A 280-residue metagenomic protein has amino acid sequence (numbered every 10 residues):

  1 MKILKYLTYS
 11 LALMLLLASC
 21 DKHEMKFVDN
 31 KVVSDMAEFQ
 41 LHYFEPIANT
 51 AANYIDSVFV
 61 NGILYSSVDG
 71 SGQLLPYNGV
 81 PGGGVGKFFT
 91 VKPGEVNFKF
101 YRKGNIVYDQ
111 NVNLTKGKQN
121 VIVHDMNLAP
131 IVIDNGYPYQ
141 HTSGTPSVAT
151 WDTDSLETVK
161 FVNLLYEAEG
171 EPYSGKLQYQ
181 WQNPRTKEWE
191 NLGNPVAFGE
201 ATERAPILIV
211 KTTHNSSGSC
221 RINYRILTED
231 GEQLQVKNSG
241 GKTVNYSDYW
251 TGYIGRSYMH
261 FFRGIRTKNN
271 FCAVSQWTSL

Functional and structural regions predicted by a protein language model:
M1-T8: Bacterial N-terminal signal peptides that target proteins for export
A12-E45, T278-L280: Bacterial Sec-dependent N-terminal signal peptides
K22, K103-Y137, E229-F271: Structured interaction patches on ligand/partner-binding surfaces of diverse proteins
V32-S34, V91-P93, L114, D152-D154 (+1 more regions): Surface-exposed coil/turn segments at beta-strand junctions on protein surfaces, enriched
F39-H42, V58, V96, V159-F161: Short, structured motif recognition centered on aromatic/hydrophobic residues
L41-Y54, V162-E171: Structural motif
N53-V107, P172, K176-G240: Tryptophan-paired
K118-Q178: Surface-exposed beta-loop interaction hotspot
